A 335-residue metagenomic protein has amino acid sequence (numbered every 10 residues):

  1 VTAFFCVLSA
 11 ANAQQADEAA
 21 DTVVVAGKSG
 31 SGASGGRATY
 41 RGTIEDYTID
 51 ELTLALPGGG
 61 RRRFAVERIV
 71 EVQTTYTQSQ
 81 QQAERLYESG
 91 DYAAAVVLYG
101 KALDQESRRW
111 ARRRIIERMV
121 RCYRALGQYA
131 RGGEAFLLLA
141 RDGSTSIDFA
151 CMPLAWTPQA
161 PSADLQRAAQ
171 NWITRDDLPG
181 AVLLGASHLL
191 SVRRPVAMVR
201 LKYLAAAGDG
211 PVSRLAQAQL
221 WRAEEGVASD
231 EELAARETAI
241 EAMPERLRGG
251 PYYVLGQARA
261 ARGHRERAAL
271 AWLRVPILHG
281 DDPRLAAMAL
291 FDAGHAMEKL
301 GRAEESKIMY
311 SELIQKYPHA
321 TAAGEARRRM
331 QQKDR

Functional and structural regions predicted by a protein language model:
V1-S9: Bacterial N-terminal signal peptides
N12-W172, G180-V192, Y203-A206, E241-E245 (+5 more regions): Compositionally biased alpha-helical segments
T77, R114, P179-G180, L215-Q219 (+3 more regions): Residue register of alpha-helical TPR repeats
A94, R131, D164, V196-A197 (+4 more regions): Alpha-helical positions within canonical tetratricopeptide repeat
G133-T145, W272-I277, G301-T321, R328-Q331: TPR/TPR-like (Sel1-like) alpha-helical repeat modules
R214-R267, A271-W272: Flexible, glycine-rich surface segments
